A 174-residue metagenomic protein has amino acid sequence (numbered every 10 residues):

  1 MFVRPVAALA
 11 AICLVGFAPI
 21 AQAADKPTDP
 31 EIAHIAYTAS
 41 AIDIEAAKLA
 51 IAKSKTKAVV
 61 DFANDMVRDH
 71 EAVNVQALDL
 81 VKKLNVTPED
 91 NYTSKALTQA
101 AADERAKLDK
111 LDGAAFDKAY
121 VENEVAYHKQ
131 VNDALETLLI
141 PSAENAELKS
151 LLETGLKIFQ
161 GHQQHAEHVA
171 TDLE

Functional and structural regions predicted by a protein language model:
F2-L9, G16-E174: His/Met- and acidic-residue-enriched segments that coordinate or traffic transition-metal cofactors and support
